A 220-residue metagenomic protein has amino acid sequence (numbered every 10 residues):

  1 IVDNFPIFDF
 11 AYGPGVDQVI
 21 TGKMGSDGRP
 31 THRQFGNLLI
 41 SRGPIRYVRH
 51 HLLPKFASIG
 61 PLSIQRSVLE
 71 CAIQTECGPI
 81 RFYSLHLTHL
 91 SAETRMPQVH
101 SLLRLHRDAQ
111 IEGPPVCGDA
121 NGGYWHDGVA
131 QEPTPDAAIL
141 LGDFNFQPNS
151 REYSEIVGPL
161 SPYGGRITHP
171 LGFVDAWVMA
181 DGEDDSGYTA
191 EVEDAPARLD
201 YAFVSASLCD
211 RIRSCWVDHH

Functional and structural regions predicted by a protein language model:
I1, L102, Y153-I156: Hydrophobic packing residues within well-ordered alpha-helices of enzyme cores
I1-P79, L87-L90: Structured beta-strand-rich core segments of catalytic domains in phosphoester-bond hydrolases
V2, P6, R107-I111, G158-S161: Sec-exported extracytoplasmic/periplasmic mature domains
K55-S58, A72, G113-I139, N145-H220: Metal-dependent phosphoester-hydrolase catalytic domains
F82: Conserved catalytic cores of phosphodiester-cleaving nucleases, focusing on short active-site segments
L85-L87, D143-F144: Active-site metal-binding loops of divalent metal-dependent hydrolases
M96-L103: Alpha-helical scaffold elements lining the catalytic groove of polysaccharide deacetylases
